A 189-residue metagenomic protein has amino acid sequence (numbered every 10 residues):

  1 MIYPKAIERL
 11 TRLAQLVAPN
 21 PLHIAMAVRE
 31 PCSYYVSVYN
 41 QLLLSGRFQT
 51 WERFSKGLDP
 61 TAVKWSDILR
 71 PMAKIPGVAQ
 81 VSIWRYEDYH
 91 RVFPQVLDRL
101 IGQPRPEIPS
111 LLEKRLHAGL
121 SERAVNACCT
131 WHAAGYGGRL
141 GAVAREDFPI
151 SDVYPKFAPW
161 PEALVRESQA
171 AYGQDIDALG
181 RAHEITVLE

Functional and structural regions predicted by a protein language model:
M1-E189: Anion-recognition interface
